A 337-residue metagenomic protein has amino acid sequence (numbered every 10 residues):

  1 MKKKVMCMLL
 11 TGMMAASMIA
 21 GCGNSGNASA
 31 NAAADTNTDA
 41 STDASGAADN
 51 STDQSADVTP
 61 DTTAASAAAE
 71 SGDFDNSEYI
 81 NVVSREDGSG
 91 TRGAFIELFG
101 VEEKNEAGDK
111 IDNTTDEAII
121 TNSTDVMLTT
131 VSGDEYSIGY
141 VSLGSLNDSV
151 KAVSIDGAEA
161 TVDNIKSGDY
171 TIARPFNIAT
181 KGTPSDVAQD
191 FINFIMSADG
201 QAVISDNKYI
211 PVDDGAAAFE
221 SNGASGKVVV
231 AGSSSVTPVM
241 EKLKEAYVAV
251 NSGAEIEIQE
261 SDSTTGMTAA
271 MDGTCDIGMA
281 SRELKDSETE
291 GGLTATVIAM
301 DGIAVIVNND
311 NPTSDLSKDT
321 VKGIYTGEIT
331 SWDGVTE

Functional and structural regions predicted by a protein language model:
M1-V5, L10: Positively charged n-region of N-terminal signal peptides that target proteins for export
G12-A16: Alpha-helical transmembrane segments
S17-G21: C-terminal motif of bacterial Sec signal peptides marking the signal peptidase cleavage site
G23-D39, D43-E337: Exported/periplasmic ABC-transporter solute-binding proteins
